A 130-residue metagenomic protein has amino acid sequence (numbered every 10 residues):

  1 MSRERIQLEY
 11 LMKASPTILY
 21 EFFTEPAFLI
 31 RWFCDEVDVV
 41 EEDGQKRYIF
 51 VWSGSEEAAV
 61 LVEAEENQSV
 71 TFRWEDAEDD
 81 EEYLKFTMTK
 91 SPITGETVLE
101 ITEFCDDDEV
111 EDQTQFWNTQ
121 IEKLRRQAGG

Functional and structural regions predicted by a protein language model:
M1-V39: Hydrophobic ligand-binding cavity/cleft-lining segments
R3-R5, Q45-R47, N67-S69, T94-V98: A generic structural signal for beta-strand entry/edge sites
R5-Q7, S55-A59, D80-K85: Short, surface-exposed coil-to-beta transition loops
Q7-K13, I49, V60, T87: Generic structural detector for well-ordered beta-strands
L19-Y20, L29, Y48, L61 (+4 more regions): Hydrophobic pocket/interface hotspot
I30-D76: Glycine-rich portal/gate segments that line the openings of hydrophobic small-molecule binding cavities
T71-T119, L124-R126: Beta-strand/loop substructures that line and gate deep hydrophobic ligand-binding cavities in soluble
G129-G130: Short acidic DE-rich linear segments
